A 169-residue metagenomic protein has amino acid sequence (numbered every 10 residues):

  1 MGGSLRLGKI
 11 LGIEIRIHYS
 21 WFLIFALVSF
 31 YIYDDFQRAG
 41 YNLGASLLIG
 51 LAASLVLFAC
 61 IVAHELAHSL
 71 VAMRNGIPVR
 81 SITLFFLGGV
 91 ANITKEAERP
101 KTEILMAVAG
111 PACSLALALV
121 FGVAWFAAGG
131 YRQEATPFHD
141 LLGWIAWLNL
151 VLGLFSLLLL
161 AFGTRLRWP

Functional and structural regions predicted by a protein language model:
M1-P169: Hydrophobic transmembrane alpha-helices and their immediate loop junctions in multi-pass integral membrane proteins
